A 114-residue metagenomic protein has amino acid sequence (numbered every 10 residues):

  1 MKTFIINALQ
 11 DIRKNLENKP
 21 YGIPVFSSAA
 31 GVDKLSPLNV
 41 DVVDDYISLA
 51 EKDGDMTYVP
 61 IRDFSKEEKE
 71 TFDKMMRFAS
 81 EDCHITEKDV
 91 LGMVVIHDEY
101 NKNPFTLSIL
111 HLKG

Functional and structural regions predicted by a protein language model:
T3-D11, P24-G114: Short beta-rich binding modules
